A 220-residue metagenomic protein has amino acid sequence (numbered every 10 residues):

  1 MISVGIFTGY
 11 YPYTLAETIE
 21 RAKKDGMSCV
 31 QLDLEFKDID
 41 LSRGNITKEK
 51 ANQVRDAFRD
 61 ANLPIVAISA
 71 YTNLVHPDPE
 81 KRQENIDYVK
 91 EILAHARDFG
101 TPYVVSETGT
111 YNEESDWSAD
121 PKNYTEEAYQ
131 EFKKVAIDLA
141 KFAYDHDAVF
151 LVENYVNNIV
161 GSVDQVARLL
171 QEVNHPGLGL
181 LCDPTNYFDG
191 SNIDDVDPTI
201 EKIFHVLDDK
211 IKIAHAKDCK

Functional and structural regions predicted by a protein language model:
I2-T8, V30-L32, I65-A70, V104-S106 (+3 more regions): Hydrophobic faces of well-ordered beta-strands that scaffold small-molecule active sites in alpha/beta enzyme cores
F7-Y11, D33-K37, A70-N73, G109-Y111 (+3 more regions): Active-site beta-loop-alpha junctions enriched in small/polar residues
L15-E35, F99-P102: Catalytic domains of carbohydrate-active enzymes, especially glycoside hydrolases
E17-T18, N52, A57-D60, H76-C182: Active-site acidic/histidine proton-transfer and metal-coordination neighborhood in alpha/beta enzyme cores
G26-I46, S69-T72: N-terminal substrate-binding region of glycoside hydrolase catalytic domains
G26-S28, E172-G179, D208-I211: Glycine-enriched alpha-helix->loop->beta-strand junction motifs that scaffold or abut catalytic
L41-K48, D78-R82: Metal-dependent catalytic neighborhoods of phosphoester/phosphodiester hydrolases
L41-N45, V163, A167, N186-K220: Gly/Pro-rich active-site loop or hairpin
